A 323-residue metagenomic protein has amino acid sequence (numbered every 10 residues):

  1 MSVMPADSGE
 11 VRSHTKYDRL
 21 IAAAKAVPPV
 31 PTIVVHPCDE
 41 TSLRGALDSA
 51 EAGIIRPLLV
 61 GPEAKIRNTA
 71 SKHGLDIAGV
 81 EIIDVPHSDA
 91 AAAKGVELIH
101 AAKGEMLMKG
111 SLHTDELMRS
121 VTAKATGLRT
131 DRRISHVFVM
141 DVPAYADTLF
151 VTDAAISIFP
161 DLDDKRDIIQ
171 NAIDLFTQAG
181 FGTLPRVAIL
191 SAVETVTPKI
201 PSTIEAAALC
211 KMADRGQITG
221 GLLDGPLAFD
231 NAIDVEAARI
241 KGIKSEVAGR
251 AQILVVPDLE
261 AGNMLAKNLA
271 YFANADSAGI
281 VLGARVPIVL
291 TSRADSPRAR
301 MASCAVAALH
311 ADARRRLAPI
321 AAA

Functional and structural regions predicted by a protein language model:
S2-L58, P62-V247, A251-A323: Anion-binding alpha/beta catalytic cores of soluble intermediary-metabolism enzymes, centered on
